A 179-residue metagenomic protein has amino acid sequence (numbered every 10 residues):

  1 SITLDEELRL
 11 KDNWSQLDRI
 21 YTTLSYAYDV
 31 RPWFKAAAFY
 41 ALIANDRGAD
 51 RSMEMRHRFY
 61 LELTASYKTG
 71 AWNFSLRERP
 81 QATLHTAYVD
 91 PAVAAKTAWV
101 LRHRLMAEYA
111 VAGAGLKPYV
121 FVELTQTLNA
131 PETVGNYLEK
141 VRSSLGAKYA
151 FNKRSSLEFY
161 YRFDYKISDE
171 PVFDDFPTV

Functional and structural regions predicted by a protein language model:
S1, L10-R19, A49-R51, A130-Y137 (+1 more regions): Solvent-exposed loop/turn segments connecting transmembrane beta-strands in outer-membrane beta-barrel proteins
S1, L24-Y28, L61-Y67, P80 (+3 more regions): Residues on the lipid-exposed face of transmembrane beta-strands in outer-membrane beta-barrel proteins
S1-V30, K35-F39: Start-of-domain marker
I2-L4, W33-A38, G70-F74, G113-K117 (+1 more regions): Repeated loop/turn-to-beta-strand initiation elements of outer-membrane beta-barrel proteins
E6-D12, Y40-D46, Y67-T69, P80-L84 (+2 more regions): Transmembrane beta-strands of outer-membrane beta-barrel pores
Q16-I20, M55-F59, A95-L101, Y137-S143 (+1 more regions): Residues that define the transmembrane beta-barrel architecture of outer-membrane proteins
G48-L101: Hydrophobic, well-structured mid-protein blocks that either form specific transmembrane helices
V120, N129-T133, L138-V179: Predominantly the C-terminal beta-signal and adjacent terminal strand-loop region of outer-membrane beta-barrel
